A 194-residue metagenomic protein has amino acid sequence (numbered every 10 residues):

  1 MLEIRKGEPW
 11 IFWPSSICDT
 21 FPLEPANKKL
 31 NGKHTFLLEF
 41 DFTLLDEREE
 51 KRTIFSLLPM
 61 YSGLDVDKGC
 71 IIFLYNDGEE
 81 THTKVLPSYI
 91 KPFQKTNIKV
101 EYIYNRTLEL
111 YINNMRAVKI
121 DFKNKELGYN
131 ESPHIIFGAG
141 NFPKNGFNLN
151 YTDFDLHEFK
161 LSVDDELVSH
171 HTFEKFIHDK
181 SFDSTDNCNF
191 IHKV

Functional and structural regions predicted by a protein language model:
M1-A26, L161-V194: Extracytoplasmic low-complexity segments
C18-L38, P87-Q94, L127-G128, L149-D155: Extracellular/lumenal carbohydrate-interaction signature centered on repeated Trp-anchored short motifs
F36-D46, I98-V100, F159-K160, H171: Short hydrophobic/aromatic patches on beta-strands that form ligand-binding or substrate-lining surfaces
R52-D77: Glycan-recognition/cleft segments
Y75-N97: Short, aromatic/His-centered strand-loop micro-motif at the edge of beta-sheets
Q94-E109, D164: Localized edge beta-strand/strand-to-loop motifs within extracellular or lumenal beta-rich domains
I120-D155: Flexible glycan-contacting loops in extracellular carbohydrate-active proteins
Y151-D165: Exposed low-complexity, polar/acidic, P/S/T/G-rich flexible segments that act as propeptides, protease-susceptible
